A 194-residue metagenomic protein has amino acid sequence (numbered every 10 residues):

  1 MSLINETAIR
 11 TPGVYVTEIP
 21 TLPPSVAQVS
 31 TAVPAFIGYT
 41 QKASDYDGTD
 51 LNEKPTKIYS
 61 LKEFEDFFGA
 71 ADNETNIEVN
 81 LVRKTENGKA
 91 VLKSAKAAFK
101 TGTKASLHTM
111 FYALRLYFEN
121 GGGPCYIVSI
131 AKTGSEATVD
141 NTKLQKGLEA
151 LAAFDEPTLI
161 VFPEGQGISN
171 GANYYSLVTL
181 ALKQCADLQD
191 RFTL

Functional and structural regions predicted by a protein language model:
M1-L194: Surface-exposed assembly/interface segments
